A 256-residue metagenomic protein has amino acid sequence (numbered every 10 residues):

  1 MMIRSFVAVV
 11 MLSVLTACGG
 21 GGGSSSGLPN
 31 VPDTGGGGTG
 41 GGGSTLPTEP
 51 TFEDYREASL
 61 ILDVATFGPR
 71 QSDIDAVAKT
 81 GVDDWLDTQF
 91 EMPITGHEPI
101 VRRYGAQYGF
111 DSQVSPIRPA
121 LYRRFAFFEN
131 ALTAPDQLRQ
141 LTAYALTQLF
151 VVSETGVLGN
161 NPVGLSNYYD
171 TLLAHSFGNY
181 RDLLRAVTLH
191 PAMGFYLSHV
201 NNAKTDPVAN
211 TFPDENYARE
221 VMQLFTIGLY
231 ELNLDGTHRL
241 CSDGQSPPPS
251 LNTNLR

Functional and structural regions predicted by a protein language model:
M1-T16: Sec-dependent bacterial lipoprotein signal peptides
L15-T48: Bacterial Sec-dependent N-terminal signal peptides
T45-T95: N-terminal mature-domain "stem" immediately C-terminal to a signal peptide or N-terminal signal-anchor/transmembrane
S72-I74, V114-R256: Primarily short, surface-exposed interaction patches in extracytoplasmic proteins
D73-A76, G96-R103, T142: Short N-terminal amphipathic alpha-helices
P93, E98-E129: A cross-kingdom signal targeting lumenal/periplasmic-facing segments of multi-pass membrane and secretory-pathway
